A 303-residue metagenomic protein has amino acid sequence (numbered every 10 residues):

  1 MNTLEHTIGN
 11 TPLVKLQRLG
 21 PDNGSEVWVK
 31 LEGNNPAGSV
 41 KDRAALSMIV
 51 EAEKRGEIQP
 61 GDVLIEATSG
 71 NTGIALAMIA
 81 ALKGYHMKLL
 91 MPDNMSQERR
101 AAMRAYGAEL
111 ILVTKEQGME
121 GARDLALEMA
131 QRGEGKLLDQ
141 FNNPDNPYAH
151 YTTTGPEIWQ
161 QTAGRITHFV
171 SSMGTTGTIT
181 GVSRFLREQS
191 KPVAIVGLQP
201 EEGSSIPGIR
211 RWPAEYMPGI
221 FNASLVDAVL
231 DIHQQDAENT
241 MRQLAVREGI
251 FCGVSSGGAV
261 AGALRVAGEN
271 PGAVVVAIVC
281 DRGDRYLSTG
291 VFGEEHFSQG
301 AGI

Functional and structural regions predicted by a protein language model:
M1-I303: PLP-dependent amino-acid enzyme catalytic core
